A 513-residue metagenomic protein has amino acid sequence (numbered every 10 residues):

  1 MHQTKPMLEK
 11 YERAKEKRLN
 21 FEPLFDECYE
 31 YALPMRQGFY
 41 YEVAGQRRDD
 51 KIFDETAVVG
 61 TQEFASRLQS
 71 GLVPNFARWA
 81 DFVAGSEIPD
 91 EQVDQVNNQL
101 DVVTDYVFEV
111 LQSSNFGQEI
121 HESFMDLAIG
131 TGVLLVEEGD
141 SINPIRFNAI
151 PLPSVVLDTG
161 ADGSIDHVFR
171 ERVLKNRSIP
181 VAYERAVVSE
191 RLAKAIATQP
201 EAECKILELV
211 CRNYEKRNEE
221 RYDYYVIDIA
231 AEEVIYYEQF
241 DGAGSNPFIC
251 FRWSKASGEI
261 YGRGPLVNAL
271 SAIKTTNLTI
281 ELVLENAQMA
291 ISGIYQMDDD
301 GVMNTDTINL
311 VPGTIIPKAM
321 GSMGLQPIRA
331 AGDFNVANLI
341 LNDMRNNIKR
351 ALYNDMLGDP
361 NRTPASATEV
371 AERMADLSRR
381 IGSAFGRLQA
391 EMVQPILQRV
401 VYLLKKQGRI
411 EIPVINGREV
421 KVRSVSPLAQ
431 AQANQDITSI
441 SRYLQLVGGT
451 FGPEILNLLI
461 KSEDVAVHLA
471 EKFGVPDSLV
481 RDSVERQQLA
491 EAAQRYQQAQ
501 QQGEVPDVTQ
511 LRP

Functional and structural regions predicted by a protein language model:
M1-E30, Y40, Q46, I294-P513: C-terminal anchoring/interaction modules
M1-R191: Extended, helix-rich architectural segments
V59-L72, V107, F116-A128, L266-E285 (+2 more regions): Short, Φ-rich (hydrophobic/aromatic) sequence segments
V93-D101, S114-G117, L266-I273, N277 (+3 more regions): Generic detection of long, well-ordered alpha-helical segments
L100, T104, L266-A269, I273 (+6 more regions): Alpha-helix initiation and N-capping motif
Q112, L278-E281, R350-Y353: Short, intrinsically disordered, mixed-charge
L134-L135, T276, I348: Buried hydrophobic packing residues in well-ordered domains
E138-L310: Structured, contiguous alpha/beta core segments that scaffold functional sites
